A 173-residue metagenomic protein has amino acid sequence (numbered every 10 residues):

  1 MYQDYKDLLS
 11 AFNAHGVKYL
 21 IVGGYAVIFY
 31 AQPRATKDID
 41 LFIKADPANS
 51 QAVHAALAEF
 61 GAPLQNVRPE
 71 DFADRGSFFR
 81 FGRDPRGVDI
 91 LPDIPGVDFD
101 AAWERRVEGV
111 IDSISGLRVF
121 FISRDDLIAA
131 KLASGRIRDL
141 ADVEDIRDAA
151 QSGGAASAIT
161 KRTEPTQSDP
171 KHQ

Functional and structural regions predicted by a protein language model:
M1-Q173: Compositionally biased terminal segments of proteins
